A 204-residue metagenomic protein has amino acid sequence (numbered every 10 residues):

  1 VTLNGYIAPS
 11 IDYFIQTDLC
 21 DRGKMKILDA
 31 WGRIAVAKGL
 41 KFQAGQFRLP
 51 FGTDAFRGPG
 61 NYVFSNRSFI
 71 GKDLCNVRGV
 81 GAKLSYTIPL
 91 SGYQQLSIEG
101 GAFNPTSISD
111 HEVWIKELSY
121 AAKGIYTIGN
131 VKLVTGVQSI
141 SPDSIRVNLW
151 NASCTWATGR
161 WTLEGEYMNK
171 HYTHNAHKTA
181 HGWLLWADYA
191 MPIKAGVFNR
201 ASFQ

Functional and structural regions predicted by a protein language model:
V1-S107, K116-L118, G124-K132, L184-A190 (+2 more regions): Outer membrane beta-barrel
D18-D21, F69-C75, I108-V113, S139-I145 (+1 more regions): Outer-membrane beta-barrel domain signature
I115, I125-Q204: Detector for outer-membrane/organellar transmembrane beta-barrel domains, recognizing the amphipathic beta-strand
